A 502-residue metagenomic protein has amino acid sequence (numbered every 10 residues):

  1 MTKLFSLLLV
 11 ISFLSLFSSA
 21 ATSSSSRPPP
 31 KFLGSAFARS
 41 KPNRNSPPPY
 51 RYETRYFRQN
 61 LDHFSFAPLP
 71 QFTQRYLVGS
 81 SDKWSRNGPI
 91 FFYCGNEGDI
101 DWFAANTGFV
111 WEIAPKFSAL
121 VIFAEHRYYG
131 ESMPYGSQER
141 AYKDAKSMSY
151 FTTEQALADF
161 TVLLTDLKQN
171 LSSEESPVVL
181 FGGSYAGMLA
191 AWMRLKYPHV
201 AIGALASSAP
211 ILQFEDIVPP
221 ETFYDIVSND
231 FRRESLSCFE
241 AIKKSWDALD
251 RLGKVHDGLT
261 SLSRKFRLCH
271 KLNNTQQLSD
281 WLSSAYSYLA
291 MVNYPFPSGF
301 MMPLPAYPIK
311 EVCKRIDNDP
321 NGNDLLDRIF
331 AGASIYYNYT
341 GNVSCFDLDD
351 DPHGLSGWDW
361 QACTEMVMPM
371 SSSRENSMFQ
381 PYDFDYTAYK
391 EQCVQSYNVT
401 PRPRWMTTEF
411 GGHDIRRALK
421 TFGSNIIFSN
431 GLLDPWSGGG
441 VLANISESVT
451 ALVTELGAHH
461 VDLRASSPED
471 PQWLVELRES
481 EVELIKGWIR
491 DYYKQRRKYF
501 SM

Functional and structural regions predicted by a protein language model:
T2-L120, E131, L433, E483-M502: Catalytic-loop region of hydrolases
P68-F72, S149-T161, L474-E483: Phosphate/oxyanion-binding active-site loops and adjacent basic polyanion-contact surfaces
D82-K83, G88-I90, G95-A158, S448-S466: Active-site machinery of serine-nucleophile hydrolases
S172-Y185: Alpha/beta-hydrolase fold nucleophile elbow
L180-G182, S207, S429: Short beta-strand immediately N-terminal to the catalytic nucleophile in serine-hydrolase-like folds
G182-A186, A190, R194, D434: Gly/Ala-rich beta-loop-alpha elbow adjacent to hydrolase catalytic centers
H199-D317: A catalytic-pocket lid/entrance helix-loop region that shapes and gates access to the active site across common
L278-M502: C-terminal subdomain of alpha/beta-hydrolase-fold enzymes, centered on the catalytic histidine and its supporting
